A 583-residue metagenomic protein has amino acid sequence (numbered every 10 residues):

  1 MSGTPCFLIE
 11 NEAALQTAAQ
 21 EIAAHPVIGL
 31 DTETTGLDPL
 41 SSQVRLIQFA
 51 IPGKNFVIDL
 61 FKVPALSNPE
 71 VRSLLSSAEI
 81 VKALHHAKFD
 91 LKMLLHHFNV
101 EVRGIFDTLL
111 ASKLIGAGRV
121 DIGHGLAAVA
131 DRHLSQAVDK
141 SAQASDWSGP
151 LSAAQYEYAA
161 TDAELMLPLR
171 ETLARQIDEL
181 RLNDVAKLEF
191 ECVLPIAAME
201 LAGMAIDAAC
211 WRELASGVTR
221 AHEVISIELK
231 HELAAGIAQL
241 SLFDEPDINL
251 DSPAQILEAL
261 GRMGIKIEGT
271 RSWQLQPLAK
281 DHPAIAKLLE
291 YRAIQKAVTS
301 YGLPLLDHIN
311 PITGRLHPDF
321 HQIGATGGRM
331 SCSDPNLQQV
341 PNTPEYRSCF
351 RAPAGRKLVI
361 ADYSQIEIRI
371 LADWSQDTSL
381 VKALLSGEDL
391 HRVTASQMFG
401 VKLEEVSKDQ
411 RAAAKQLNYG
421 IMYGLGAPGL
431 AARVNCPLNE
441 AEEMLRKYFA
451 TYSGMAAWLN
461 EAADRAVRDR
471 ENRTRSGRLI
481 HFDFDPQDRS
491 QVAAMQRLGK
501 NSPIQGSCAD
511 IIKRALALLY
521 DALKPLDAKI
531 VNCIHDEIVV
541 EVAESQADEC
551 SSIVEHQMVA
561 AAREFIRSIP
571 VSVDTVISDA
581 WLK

Functional and structural regions predicted by a protein language model:
M1-T32, S67, Q295: N-terminal accessory regions of nucleic-acid-interacting proteins
S2-C6, L169-E345, R351, G355-K357 (+6 more regions): Conserved "right-hand" nucleotidyltransferase catalytic core of DNA-directed polymerases
S2-L8, L40-D178, A186-E189, A395-M398: Active-site-proximal helix-loop-helix substrate-binding element of RNase H-like nuclease domains
N11-P26, S73-S76, N342-K357, D521-K524: A short acidic-Thr-Gly-centered motif at the start of a beta-strand
V27-L40, Y363-R369: Short acidic, Gly/Ser-rich segments with clustered Asp/Glu that frequently serve as metal-coordination loops in enzyme
Q48-G53, D59-F61, L134, Q322-L403: Function-dense linear segments that define catalytic or interfacial modules in macromolecule-processing proteins
L201, H317-P318, I323, S396-L526 (+3 more regions): Conserved catalytic core of nucleic-acid polymerases
L519-S572: C-terminal structured "cap/appendage" subdomains that terminate the fold
